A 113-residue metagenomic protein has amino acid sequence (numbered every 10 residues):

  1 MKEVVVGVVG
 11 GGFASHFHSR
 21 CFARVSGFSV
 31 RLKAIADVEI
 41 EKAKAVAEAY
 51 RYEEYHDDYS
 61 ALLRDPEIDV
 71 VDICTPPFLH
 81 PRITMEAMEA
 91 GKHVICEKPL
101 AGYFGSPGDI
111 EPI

Functional and structural regions predicted by a protein language model:
M1-Y50: N-terminal Rossmann-like dinucleotide-binding module
F22-S26, P66, K92: Active-site catalytic pocket residues across diverse enzymes, especially alpha/beta-hydrolases
K33, E53, E67-D69: Conserved acidic residues
Y52-Y59: Conserved SAM-binding strand-loop segment of SAM-dependent methyltransferases
Y59-P66: Short amphipathic alpha-helix with an adjacent loop that forms part of the alpha/beta core around
V70, P76, P81-I113: Beta-strand-loop-alpha-helix segment that lines the small-molecule cofactor/substrate pocket of alpha/beta enzymes
